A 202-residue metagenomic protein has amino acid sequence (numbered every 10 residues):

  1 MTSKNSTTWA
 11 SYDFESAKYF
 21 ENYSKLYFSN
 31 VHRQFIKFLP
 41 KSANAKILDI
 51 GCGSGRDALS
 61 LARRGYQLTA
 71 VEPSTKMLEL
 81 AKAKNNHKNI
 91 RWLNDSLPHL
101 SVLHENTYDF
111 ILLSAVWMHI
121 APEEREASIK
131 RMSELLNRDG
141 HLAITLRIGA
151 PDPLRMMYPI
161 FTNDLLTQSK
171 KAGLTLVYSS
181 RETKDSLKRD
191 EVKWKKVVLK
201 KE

Functional and structural regions predicted by a protein language model:
M1-A43, L48-H104, I120-A127, R131 (+1 more regions): Class I (Rossmann-like) S-adenosyl-L-methionine-dependent methyltransferase catalytic domain, capturing the SAM-binding
L112: A conserved beta-strand element that flanks and buttresses the S-adenosyl-L-methionine
A115-V116: Short catalytic micro-motifs in class I SAM-dependent methyltransferases
